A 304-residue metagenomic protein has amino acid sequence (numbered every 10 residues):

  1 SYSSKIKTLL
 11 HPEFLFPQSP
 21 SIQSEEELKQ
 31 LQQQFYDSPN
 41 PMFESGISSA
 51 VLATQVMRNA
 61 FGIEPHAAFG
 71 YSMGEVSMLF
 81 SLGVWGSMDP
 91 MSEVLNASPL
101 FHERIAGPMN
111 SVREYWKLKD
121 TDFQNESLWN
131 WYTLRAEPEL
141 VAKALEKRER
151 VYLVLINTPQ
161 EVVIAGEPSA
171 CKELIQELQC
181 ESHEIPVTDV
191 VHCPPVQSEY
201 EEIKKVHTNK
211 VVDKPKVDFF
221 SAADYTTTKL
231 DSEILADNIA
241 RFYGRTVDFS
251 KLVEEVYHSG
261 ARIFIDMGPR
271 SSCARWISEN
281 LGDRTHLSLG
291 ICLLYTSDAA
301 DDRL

Functional and structural regions predicted by a protein language model:
S1-Q30: Active-site machinery of serine-nucleophile hydrolases
S3, C180-E181, D283-S288: Structural alpha-beta junctions
E25-M267, S272-C273: Acyltransferase
V187-T188, I291-L294: Short, acidic/turn-prone active-site loops that include or flank metal/cofactor- and phosphate-binding residues
A274-I291: Short acidic, glycine/proline-enriched helix-loop-strand junctions
Y295-D302: Conserved small/polar residues in nucleotide/adenosyl-binding loops
